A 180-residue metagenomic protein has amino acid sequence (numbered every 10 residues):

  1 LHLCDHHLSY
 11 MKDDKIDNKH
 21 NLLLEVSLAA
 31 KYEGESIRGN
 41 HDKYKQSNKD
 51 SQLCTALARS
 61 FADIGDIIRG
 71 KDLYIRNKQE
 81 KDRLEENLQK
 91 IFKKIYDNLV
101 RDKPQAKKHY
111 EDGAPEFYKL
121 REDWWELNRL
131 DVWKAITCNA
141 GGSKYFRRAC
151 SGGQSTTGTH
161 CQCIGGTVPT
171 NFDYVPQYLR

Functional and structural regions predicted by a protein language model:
L1-R180: Intrinsically disordered, low-complexity segments
